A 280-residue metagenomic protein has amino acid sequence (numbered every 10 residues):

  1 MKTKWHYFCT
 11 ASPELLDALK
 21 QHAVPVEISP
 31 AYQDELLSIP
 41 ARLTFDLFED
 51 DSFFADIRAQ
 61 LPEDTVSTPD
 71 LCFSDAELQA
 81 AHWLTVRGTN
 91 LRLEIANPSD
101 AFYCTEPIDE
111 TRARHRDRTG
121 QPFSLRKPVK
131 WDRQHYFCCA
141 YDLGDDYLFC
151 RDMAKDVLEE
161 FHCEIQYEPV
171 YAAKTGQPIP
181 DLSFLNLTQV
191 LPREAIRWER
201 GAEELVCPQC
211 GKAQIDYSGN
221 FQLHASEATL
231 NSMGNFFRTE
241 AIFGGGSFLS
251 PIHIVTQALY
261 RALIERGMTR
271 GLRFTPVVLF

Functional and structural regions predicted by a protein language model:
K2-P13, L84-V86, L185-L187: Short, hydrophobic/proline-enriched secondary-structure or compact coil segments at domain edges
Y7, S12-L78: An N-terminal, globular interaction/scaffold subdomain
V66-L78, C163-Q177, N220-F221, R270-F280: Short glycine-rich, low-complexity/disordered patches
S74-R151, K155-V170, P178-L182: Internal, hydrophobic cores of structured domains that mediate oligomerization or house catalytic pockets within large
G88-K130, L191-N235: Cys/His-rich short segments
Q121-K155, Y217-I254, R266: Short microdomains enriched in Cys/His and/or Lys/Arg
C150-Q222: Long, positively charged binding patches that form subdomain-scale interaction surfaces for polyanionic ligands
F248-F280: Long, compositionally biased interface segments
